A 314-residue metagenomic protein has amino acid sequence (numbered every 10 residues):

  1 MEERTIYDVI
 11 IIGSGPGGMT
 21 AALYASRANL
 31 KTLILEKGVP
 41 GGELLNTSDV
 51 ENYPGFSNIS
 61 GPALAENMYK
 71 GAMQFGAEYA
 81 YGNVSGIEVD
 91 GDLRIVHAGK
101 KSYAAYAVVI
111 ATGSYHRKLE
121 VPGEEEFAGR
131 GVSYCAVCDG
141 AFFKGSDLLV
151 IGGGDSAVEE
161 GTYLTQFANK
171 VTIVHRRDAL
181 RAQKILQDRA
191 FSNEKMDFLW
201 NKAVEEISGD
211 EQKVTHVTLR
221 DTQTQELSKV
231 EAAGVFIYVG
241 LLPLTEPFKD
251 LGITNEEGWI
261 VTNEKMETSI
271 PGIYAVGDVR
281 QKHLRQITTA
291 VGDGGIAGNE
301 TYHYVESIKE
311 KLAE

Functional and structural regions predicted by a protein language model:
M1-I12, A28, L33, A77-S146 (+4 more regions): FAD-binding core/adjacent interface of flavoenzyme oxidoreductases
Y7-F75, S146, S156-K184: Beta1-alpha1 glycine-rich phosphate/pyrophosphate-binding loop at the start of Rossmann-like nucleotide-binding domains
G13-G18, G113, G152-G154, G277: Conserved phosphate-binding and hydrolysis motifs of nucleotide-dependent enzymes
A22-L23, N46, E120-G123, G161-Y163 (+3 more regions): Short amphipathic alpha-helical segments
E43, K118-L119, V158-E159, R181 (+4 more regions): Glycine/Thr-rich phosphate-binding loops of Rossmann-like dinucleotide-binding domains
A72-M73, A77-H97, S102-A105, Q166-E264 (+1 more regions): A Rossmann-like FAD-binding core segment of flavoenzymes
E120, E126-F142, I237-T289, D293 (+1 more regions): FAD-site-proximal beta/loop scaffold in flavoenzymes
